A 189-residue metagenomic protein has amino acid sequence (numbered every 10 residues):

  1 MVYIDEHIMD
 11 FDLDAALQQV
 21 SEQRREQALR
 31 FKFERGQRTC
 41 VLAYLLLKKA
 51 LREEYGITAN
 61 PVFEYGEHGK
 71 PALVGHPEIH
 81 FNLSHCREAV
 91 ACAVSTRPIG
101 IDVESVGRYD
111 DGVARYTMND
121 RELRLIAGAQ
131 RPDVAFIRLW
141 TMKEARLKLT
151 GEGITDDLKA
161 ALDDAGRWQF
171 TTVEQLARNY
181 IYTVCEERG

Functional and structural regions predicted by a protein language model:
M1-G189: Core catalytic alpha/beta fold that binds nucleotide/phospho-ligands
